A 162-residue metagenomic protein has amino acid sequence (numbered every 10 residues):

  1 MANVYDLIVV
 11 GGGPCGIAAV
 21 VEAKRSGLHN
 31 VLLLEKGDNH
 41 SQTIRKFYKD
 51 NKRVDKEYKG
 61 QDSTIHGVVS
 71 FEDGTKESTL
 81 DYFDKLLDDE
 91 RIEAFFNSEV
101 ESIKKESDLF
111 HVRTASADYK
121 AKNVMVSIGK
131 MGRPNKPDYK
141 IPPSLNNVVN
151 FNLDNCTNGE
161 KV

Functional and structural regions predicted by a protein language model:
M1, I128-V162: Glycine-rich dinucleotide-binding loop and its adjacent helix/turn
A2-L33, V162: N-terminal Rossmann-like FAD-binding beta1-loop-alpha1 element of flavoenzymes
V4-Y5, A121-K122, G159: Active-site acidic short loop of glycosyltransferases
I8-V10, L34, V112, D118-G132: Short hydrophobic core segments
C15, N39, M131: Conserved Rossmann-like nucleotide-cofactor binding loop
A19, T43-I44, K105, N135-P137: Short glycine-/acidic-enriched loop or helix-start segments at secondary-structure transitions that form or flank
H29-K36, I44, V126: Short beta-strand "acidic-cap" motif of Rossmann-like dinucleotide-binding folds
R45-A117: N-terminal Rossmann-like dinucleotide/flavin-binding domain of flavoprotein oxidoreductases that bind FAD/FMN
